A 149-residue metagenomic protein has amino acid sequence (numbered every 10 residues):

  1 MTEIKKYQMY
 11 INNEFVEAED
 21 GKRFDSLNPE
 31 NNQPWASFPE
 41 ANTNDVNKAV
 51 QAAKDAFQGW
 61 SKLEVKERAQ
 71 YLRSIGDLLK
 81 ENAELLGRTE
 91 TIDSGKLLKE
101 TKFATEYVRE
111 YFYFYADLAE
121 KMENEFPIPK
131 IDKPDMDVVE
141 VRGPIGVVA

Functional and structural regions predicted by a protein language model:
M1-E30: Hydrophobic face of amphipathic alpha-helices that form TPR/SEL1-like repeat modules and related alpha-solenoid
K5-K6, Y10-I11, Q33, D93 (+2 more regions): Residue-level signal for pocket-adjacent positions within structured domains
M9, E17, T91, E120 (+1 more regions): Short glycine- and Lys/Arg-enriched binding-loop motifs that mark or flank ligand-binding interfaces
F15, L97, V148: Gly/Ser/Thr-rich beta-alpha loop segments that engage phosphate groups in nucleotides
N28, E40, R142: Conserved strand-loop elements at the edges of beta-sheets that form or border functional pockets
Q33-E123: Glycine-rich loop-to-alpha-helix module at the N-terminal edge of alpha/beta enzyme cores
P127-A149: Conserved small-residue-rich beta-alpha loop and adjacent elements that most often cradle the phosphate/pyrophosphate
